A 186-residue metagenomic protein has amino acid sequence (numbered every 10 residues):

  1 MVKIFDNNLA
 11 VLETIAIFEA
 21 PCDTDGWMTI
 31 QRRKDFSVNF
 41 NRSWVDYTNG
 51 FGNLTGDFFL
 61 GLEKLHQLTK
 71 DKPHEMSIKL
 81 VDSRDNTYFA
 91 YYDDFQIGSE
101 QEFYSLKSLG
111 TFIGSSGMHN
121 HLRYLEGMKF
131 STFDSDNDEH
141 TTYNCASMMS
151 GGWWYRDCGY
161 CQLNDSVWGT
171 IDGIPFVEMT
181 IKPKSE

Functional and structural regions predicted by a protein language model:
M1-E186: Mature extracellular or lumenal effector domains of secreted proteins and single-pass membrane receptors/adhesion
